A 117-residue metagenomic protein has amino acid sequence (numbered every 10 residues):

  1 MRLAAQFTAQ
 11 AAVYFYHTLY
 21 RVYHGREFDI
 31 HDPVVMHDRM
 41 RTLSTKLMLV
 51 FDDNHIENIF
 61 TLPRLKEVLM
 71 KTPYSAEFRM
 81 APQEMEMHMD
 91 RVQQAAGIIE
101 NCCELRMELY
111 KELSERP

Functional and structural regions predicted by a protein language model:
M1-Y23: Short, hydrophobic, well-ordered secondary-structure elements
Y20-P117: Long, charged low-complexity segments
